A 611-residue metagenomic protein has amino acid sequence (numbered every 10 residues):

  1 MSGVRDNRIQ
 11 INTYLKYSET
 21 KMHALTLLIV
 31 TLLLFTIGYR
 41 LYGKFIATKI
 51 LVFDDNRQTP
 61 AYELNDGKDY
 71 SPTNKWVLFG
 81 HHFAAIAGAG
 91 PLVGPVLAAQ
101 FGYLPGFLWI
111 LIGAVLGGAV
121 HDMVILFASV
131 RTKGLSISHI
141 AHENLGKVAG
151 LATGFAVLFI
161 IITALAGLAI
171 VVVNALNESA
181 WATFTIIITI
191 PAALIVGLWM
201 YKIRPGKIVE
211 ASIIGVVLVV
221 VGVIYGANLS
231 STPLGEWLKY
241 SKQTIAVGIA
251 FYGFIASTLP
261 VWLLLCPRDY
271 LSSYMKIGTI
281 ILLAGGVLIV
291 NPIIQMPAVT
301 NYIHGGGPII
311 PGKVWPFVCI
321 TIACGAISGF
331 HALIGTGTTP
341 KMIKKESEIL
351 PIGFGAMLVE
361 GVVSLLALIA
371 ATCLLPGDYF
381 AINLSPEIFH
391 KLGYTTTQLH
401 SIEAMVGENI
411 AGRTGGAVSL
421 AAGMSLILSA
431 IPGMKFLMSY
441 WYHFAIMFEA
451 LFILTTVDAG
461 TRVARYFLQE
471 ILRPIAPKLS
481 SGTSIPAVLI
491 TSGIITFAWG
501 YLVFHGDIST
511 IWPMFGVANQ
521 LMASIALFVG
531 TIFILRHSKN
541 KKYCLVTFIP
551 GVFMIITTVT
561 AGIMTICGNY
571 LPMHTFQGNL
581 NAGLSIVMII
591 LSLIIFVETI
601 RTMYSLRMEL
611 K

Functional and structural regions predicted by a protein language model:
H23-R40, A98-S129, S138, T183-A193 (+3 more regions): Extracellular loop-to-transmembrane helix junctions
T31-L41, V157, I162-A164, V217 (+5 more regions): Selective recognition of specific alpha-helical transmembrane segments in multi-pass small-molecule
I37-L92, S273, G312, P316-F317: Membrane-interface "cap" regions at the ends of multi-pass membrane proteins
K44-S71, P95-L97, F107, L111 (+9 more regions): Flexible loop linkers connecting adjacent transmembrane helices in multi-pass alpha-helical membrane transporters
T73-T132, E143-K147, I160-E178, P351-D378 (+4 more regions): Membrane-interface helix-loop-helix modules in multi-pass membrane proteins
K147-I162, G355-V362, K435-A445, A450 (+2 more regions): Loop-to-transmembrane helix boundary motifs in multi-pass membrane proteins
G197, Y201, V217-V247, I255-S257 (+4 more regions): Hydrophobic alpha-helical segments and their helix-loop junctions in multi-pass secondary transporters
V287-I303, L358-G423, A459: Extracellular/periplasmic helix-exit of transmembrane alpha-helices
